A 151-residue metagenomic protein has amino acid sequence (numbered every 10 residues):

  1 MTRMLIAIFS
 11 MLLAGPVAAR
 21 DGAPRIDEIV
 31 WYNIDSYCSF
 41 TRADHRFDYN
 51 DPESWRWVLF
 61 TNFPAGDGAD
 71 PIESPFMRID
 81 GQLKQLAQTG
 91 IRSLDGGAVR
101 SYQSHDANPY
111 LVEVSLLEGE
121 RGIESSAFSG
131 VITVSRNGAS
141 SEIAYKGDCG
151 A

Functional and structural regions predicted by a protein language model:
M1-I8: Sec-dependent signal peptide recognition, specifically the positively charged N-region followed immediately by
A14-P16: N-terminal signal peptide c-region/cleavage motif recognized by signal peptidases
R20-A151: Cysteine-centric segments in proteins
